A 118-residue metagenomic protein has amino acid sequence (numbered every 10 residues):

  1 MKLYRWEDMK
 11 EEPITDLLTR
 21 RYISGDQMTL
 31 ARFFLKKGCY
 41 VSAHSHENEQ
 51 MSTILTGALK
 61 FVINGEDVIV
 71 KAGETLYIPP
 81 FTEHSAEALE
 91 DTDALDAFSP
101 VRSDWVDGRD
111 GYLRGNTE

Functional and structural regions predicted by a protein language model:
M1-Q27, D110-E118: A short, N-terminal "cap"/entry segment at the start of jelly-roll beta-barrel domains of the cupin/DSBH fold
D16, A31-S45: Conserved short histidine dyad/triad with adjacent acidic residue
D26, V62-E66, L89: Short strand-coil-strand connectors
F34-K36, H46-F61: Short, conserved beta-strand element in jelly-roll/cupin
L55-T56, K71-A72, E90: A cytosolic small-molecule/anion-sensing beta-strand core signal
G65-P80: Short acidic-glycine-tyrosine-enriched beta hairpin
P80-D104: Ligand-binding loop in jelly-roll beta-barrel domains
